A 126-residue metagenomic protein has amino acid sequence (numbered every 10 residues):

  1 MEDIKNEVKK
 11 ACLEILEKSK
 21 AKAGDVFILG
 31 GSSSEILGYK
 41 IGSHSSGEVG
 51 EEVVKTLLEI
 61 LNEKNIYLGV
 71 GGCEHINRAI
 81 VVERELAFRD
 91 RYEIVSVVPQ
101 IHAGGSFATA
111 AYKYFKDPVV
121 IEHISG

Functional and structural regions predicted by a protein language model:
M1-F27, S43-I60: N-terminal glycine-/serine-/threonine-rich phosphate-binding loop
N6, S32, N62-N65, N77: Detector for Asparagine
S19, S32-S34, S43-S46, S96 (+2 more regions): Generic serine detector
L29-S34, G71: Glycine-rich beta-strand-to-loop/alpha-helix junction loops that act as flexible
L37: Glycine/Thr-rich phosphate-binding loops of Rossmann-like dinucleotide-binding domains
K64-G126: Ligand-binding beta-strand-loop-alpha-helix segment within the catalytic cores of soluble metabolic enzymes
